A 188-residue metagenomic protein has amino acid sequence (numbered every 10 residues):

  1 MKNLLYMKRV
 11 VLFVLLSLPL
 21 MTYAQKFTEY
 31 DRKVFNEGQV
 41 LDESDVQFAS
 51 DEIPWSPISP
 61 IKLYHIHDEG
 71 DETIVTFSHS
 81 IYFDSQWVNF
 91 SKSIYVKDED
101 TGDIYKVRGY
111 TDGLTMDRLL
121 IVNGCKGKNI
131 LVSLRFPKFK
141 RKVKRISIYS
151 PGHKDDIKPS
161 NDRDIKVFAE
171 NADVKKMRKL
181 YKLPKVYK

Functional and structural regions predicted by a protein language model:
M1-T28: Bacterial Sec-dependent N-terminal signal peptides
Q25-K188: Conserved functional micro-motifs across diverse proteins
